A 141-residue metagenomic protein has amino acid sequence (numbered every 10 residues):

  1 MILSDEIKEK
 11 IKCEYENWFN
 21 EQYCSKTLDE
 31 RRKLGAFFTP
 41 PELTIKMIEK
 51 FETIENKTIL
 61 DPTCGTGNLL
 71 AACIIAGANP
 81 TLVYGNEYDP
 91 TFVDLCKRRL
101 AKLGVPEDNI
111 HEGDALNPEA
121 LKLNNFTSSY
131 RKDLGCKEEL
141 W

Functional and structural regions predicted by a protein language model:
M1-W141: SAM-dependent methyltransferase catalytic region
